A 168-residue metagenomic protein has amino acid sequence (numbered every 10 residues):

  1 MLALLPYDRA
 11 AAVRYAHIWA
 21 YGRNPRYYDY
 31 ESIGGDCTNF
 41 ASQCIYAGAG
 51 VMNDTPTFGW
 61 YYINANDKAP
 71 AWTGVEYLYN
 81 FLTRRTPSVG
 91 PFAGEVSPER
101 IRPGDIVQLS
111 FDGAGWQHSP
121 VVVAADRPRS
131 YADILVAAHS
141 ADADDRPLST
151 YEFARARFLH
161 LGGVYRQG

Functional and structural regions predicted by a protein language model:
M1-T73: N-terminal capping segments
Y21, I45-Y46, D112, A125 (+1 more regions): Residue-level marker of positions within ordered structural domains that often coincide with functionally constrained
I33, F58, V89, A93 (+2 more regions): Feature targets compositionally biased, intrinsically disordered low-complexity regions with long contiguous runs
D54-T57, S119, L148: Short, solvent-exposed loop/turn and secondary-structure capping segments
Y62-L135: ...with weaker cross-activation on analogous glycine-rich loops/strands in unrelated enzymes
V122-G168: Glycine-rich, aromatic-bearing surface loops/beta-hairpins
